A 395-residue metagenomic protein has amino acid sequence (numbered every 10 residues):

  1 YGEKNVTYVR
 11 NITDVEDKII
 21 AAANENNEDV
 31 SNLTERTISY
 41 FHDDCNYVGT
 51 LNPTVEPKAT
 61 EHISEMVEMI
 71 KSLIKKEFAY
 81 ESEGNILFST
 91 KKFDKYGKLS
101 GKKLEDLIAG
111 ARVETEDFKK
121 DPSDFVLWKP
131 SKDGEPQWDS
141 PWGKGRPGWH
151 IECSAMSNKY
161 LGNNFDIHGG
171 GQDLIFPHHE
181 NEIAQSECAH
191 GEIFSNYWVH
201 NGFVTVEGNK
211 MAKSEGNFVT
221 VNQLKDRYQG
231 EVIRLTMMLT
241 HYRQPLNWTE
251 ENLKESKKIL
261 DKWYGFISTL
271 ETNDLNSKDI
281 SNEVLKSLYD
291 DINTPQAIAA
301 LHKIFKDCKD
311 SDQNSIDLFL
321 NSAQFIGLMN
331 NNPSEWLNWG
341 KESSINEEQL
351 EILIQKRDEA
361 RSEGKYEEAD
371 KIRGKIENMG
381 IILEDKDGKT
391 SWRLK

Functional and structural regions predicted by a protein language model:
Y1, N5-V6, H42-D43, S64-T269: Alpha-helical recognition segments enriched in aromatics with Gly/Pro capping that present substrate-recognition
Y1-G49, W392: N-terminal, positively charged nucleic-acid-binding surface of large information/translation enzymes
E3, I38, H42-S64, I175 (+6 more regions): Non-catalytic interaction-recognition regions
V9-D17, I38-F41, L51-M66, G84-F93: Short, glycine/charge-rich beta-strand/loop segments that flank catalytic centers and engage negatively charged groups
R10-T13, T60-V67, F176-P177, L253-K257 (+3 more regions): An alpha-helix initiation/capping motif
E25-N32, N52-V55, R243-N247: Short, polar/flexible loop-turn hinges at active-site or ligand-entry regions and domain interfaces
K210-A212, G216-K395: Structural preference for alpha-helix termini/caps and helix-kink/transition segments
